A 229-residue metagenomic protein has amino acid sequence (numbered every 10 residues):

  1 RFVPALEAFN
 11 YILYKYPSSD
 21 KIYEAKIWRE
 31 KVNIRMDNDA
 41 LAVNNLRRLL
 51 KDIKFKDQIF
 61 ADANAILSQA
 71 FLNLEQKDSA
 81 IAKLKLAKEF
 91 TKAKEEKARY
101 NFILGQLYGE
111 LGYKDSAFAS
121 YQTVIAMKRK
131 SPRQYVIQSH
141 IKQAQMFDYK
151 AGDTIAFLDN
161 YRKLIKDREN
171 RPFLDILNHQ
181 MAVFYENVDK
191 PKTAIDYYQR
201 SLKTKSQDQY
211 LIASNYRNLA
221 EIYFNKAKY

Functional and structural regions predicted by a protein language model:
R1-Y229: Acidic, polar-rich low-complexity tracts and alpha-helical solenoid repeat scaffolds
